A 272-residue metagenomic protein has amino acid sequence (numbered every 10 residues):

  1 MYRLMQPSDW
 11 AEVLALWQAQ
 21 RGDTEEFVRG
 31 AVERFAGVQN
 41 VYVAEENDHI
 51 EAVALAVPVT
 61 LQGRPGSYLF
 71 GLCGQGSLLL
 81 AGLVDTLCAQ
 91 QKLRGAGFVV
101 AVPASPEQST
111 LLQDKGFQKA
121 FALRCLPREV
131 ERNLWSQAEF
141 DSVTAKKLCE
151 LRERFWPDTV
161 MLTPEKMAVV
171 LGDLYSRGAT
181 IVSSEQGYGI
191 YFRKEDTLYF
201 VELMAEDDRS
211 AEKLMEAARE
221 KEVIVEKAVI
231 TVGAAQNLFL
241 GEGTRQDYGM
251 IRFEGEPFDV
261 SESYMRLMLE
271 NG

Functional and structural regions predicted by a protein language model:
P7-A19, D141-F155, S261-S263: A short, well-structured alpha-helix characteristic of acyl/acetyltransferase catalytic modules
W10, A15-L61, F155-T180: Active-site rim helix/loop that mediates acceptor-substrate recognition in acyltransferases
V43, D48-P58, G66-C73, S183-Y199: Conserved beta-strand in the GNAT
E45, D114-Y199: Amide-forming acyltransferase catalytic core, primarily the GNAT-like/NAT-type and related acyltransferase folds
G74-Q91, A101, D114, D208-E220: Conserved acetyl-CoA-binding loop-helix of GNAT-fold acetyltransferases
Q90-A104, V223-G233: Conserved GNAT acetyl-CoA-binding A-motif
V102, Q118-N133, R245-P257: Conserved catalytic-core motifs of GNAT/GCN5-like acyltransferases
G233, N237, G241-G272: C-terminal functional modules
